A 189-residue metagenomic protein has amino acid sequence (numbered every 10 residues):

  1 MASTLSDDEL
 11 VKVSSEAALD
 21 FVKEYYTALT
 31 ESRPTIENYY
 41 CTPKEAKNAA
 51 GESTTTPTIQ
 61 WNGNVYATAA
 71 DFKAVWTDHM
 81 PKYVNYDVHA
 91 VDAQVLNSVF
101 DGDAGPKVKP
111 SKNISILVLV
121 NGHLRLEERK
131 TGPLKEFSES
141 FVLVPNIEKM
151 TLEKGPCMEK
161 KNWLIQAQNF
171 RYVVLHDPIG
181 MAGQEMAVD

Functional and structural regions predicted by a protein language model:
M1-A28: Short, low-complexity N-terminal intrinsically disordered segments enriched in polar/charged residues
V13-E16, D20, E31, T54 (+4 more regions): Eukaryote-biased feature marking scaffold/signaling PDZ-domain proteins and nuclear chromatin regulators
A18-V22, T27-P34, N38-A49: N-terminal onset of structured domains
V22-L29, W76, M80, V118-L124 (+1 more regions): Amphipathic alpha-helical interface segments used for dimerization/assembly
Y26-R33, K44, M80, V84 (+3 more regions): Eukaryotic basic, amphipathic alpha-helical target segments in cytosolic regions
T42-I116: A solvent-exposed, acidic/Ser-Thr-rich amphipathic alpha-helical stretch
G102-D189: Short beta-strand edge/turn micro-motifs at domain boundaries
